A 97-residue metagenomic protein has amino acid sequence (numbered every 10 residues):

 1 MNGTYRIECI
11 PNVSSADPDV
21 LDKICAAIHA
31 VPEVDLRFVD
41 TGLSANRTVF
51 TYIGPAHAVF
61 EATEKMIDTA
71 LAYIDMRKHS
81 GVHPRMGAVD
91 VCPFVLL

Functional and structural regions predicted by a protein language model:
M1-L97: Long, contiguous binding/interaction regions
